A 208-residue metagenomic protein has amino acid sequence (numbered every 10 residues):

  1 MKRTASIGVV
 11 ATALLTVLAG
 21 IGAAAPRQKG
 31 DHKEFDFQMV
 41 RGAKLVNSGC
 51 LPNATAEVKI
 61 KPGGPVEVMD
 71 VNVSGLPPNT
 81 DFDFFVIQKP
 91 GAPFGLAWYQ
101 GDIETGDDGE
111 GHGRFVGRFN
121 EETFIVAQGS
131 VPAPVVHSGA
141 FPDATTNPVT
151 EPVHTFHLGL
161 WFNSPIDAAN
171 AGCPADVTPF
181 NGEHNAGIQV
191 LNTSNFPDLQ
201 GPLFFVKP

Functional and structural regions predicted by a protein language model:
M1-G8: Bacterial N-terminal signal peptides that target proteins for export
V9-V17: Bacterial N-terminal signal peptides
A19-I21: N-terminal signal peptide c-region/cleavage motif recognized by signal peptidases
A25-P208: N-terminal leader/targeting pre-sequences
